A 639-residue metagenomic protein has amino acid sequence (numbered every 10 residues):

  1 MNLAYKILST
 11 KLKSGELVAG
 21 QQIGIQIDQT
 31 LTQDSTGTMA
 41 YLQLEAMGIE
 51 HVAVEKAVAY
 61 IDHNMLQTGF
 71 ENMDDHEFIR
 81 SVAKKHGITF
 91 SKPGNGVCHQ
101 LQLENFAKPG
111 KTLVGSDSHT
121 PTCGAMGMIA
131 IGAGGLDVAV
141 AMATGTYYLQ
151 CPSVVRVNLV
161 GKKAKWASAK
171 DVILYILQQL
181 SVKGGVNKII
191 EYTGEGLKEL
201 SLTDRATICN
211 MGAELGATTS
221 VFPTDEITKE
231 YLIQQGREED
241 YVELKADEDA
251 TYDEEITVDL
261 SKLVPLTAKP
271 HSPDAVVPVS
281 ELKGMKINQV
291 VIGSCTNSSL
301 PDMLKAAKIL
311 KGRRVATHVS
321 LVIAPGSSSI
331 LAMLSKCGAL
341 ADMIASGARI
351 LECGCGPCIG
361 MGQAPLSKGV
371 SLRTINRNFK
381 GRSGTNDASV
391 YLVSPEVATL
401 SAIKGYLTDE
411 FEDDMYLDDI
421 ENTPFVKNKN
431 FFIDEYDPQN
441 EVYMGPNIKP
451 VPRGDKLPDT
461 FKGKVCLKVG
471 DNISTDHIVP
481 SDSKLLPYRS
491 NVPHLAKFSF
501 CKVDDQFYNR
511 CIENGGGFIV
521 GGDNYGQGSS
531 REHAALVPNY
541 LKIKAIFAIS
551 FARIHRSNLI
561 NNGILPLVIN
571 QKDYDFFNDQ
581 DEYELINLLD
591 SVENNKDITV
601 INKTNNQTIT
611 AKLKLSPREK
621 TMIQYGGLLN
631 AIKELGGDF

Functional and structural regions predicted by a protein language model:
M1-F639: Fe-S-dependent hydro-lyases/dehydratases of central metabolism
